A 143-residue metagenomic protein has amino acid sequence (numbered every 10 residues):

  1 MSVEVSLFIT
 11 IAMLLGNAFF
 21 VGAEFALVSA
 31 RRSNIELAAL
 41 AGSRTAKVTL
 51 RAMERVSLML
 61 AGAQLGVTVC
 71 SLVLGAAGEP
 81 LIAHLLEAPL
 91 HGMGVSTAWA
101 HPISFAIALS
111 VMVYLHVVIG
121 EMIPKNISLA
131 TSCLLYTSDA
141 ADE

Functional and structural regions predicted by a protein language model:
M1-I119: Residues that scaffold, gate, or flank divalent-cation-dependent active/transport sites
S29, L129, A140: Conserved catalytic core of Hanks-type protein kinase domains
A98, P102, K125, L129-S132: Membrane-contacting alpha-helices and adjoining membrane-interface segments in channel/transport-associated proteins
H116-I119, P124-S128: Hydrophobic alpha-helical membrane segments of integral membrane proteins
Y136-E143: Conserved small/polar residues in nucleotide/adenosyl-binding loops
